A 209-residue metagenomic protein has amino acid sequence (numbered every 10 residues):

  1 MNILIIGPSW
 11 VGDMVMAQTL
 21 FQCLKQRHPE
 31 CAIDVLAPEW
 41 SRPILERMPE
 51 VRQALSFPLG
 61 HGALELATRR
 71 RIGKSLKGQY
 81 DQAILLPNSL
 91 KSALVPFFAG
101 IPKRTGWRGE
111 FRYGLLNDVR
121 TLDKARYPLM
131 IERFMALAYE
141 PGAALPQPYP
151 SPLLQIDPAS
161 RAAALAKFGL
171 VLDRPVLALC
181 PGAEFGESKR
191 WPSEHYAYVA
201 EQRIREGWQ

Functional and structural regions predicted by a protein language model:
M1-Q209: Catalytic machinery of carbohydrate-active enzymes, primarily nucleotide-sugar-dependent glycosyltransferases
